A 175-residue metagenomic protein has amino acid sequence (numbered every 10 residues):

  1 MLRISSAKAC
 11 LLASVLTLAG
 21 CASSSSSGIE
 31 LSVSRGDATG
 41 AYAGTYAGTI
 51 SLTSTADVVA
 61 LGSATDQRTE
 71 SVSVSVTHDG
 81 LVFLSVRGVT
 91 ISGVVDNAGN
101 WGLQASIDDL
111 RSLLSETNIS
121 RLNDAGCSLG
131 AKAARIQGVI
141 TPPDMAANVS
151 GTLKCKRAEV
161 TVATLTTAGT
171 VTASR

Functional and structural regions predicted by a protein language model:
M1-L11: Bacterial N-terminal signal peptides that target proteins for export
L18-G20: C-terminal motif of bacterial Sec signal peptides marking the signal peptidase cleavage site
A22-S25: Bacterial signal peptide processing site
G28-G36, D144-R175: Edge beta-strand at a domain terminus
A38-T45: A glycine-anchored, Pro-Gly-centered beta-turn/N-cap motif
L52-N148, R157: Predominantly extracellular/secreted and cell-surface proteins with exposed, flexible low-complexity segments
